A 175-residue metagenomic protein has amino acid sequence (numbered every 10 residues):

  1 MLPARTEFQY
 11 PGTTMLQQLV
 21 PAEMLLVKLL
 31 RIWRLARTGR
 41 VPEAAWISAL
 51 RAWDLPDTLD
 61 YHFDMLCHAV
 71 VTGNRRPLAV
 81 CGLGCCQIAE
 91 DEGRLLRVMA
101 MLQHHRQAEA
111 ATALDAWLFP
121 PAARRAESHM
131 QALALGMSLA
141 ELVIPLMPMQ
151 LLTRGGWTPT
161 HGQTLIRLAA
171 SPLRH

Functional and structural regions predicted by a protein language model:
M1-H175: Polar/charged low-complexity regulatory segments
